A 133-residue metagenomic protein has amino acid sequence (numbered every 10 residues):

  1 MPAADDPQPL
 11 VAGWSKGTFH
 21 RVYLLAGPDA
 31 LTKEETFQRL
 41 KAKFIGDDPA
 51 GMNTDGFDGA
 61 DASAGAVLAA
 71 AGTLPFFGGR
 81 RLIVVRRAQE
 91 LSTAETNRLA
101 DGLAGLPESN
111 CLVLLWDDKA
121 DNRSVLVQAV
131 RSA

Functional and structural regions predicted by a protein language model:
M1-A133: Conserved beta/loop motifs at nucleotide-recognition and modification sites
